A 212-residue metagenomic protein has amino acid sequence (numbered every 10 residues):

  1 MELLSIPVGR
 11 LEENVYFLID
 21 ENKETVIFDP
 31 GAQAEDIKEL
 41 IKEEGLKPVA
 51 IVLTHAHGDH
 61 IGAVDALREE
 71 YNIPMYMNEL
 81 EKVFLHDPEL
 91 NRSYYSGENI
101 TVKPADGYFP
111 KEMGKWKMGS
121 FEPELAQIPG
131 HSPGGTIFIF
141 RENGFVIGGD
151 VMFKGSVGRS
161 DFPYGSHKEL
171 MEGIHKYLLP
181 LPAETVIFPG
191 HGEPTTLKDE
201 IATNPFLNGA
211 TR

Functional and structural regions predicted by a protein language model:
M1-E44, I137-G149: Conserved beta-strand hairpin/beta-sheet module of binuclear metal-dependent hydrolase folds, prominently
I6, L18, M113-G119: Short acidic-hydrophobic surface loop/beta-edge motif
I6-P7, D106-G107, Q127-P129: Short Gly/Pro-enriched turn/cap motifs at secondary-structure boundaries
L18, T54, I128: Conserved S/T- and glycine-rich ATP-binding loop of Class I adenylate-forming
Q33-M118, A202-A210: Active-site HxH/HxHxD metal-binding segment of metal-dependent hydrolases
N91-Y94, F121-R212: Metallo-beta-lactamase
